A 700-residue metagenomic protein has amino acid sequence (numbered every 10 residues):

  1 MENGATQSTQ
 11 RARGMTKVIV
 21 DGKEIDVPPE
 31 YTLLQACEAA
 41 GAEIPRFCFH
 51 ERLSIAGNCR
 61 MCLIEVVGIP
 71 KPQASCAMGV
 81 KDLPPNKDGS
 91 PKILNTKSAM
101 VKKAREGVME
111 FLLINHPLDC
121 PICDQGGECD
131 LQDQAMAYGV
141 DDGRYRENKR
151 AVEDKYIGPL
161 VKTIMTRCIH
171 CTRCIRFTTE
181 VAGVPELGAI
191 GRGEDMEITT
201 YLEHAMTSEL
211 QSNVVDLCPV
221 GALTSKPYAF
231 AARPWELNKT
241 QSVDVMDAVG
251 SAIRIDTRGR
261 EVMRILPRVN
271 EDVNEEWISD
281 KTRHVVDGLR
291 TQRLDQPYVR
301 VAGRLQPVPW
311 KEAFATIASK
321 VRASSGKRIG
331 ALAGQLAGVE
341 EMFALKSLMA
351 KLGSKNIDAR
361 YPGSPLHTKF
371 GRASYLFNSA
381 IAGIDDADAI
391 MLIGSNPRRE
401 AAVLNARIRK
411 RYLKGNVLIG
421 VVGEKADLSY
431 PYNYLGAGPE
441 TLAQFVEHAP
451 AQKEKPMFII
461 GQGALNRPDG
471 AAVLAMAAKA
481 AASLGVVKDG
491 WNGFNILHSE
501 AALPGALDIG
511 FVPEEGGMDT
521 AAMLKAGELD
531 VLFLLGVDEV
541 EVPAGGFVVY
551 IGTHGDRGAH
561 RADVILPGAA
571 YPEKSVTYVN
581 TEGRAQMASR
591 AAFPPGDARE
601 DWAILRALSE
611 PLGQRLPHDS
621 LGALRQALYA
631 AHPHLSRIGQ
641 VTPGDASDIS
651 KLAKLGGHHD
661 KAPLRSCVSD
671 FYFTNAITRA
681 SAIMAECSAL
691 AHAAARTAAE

Functional and structural regions predicted by a protein language model:
E2-E30, Q35-E38, H50, E65-I69 (+3 more regions): N-terminal export/assembly segments and adjacent metallocofactor-ligating motifs of anaerobic energy-metabolism
A36, I44-P45: Protein-protein interaction/assembly regions in multi-subunit complexes
F47-I55: Serine/threonine-rich, repeat-prone extracellular segments and beta-strand-based repeat modules of secreted/surface
I55-R60, V249-S251: Short, basic and Ser/Thr-rich N-terminal targeting/leader segments
C59-V80: N-terminal single-stranded DNA-binding subdomain of primase/primase-helicase replication proteins
Y361-V641, R696-E700: Non-catalytic alpha/beta scaffold blocks inside enzyme catalytic domains
A623-E700: Long, low-complexity segments enriched in small/aliphatic residues
